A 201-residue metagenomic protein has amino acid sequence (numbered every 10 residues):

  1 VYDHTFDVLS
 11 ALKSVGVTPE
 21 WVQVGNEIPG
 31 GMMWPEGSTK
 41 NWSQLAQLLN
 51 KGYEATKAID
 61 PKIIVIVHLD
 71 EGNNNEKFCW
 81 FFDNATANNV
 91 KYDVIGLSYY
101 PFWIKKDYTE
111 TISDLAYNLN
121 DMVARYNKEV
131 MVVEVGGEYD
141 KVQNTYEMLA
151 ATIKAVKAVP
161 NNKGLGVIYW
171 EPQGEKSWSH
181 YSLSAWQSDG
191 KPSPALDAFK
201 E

Functional and structural regions predicted by a protein language model:
V1-Y92, W103-Y117, R125, K141-I153 (+1 more regions): Active-site cleft segment of glycoside hydrolase catalytic domains centered on the general acid/base Glu
V22, I95, V167, F199: Conserved, mostly hydrophobic/aromatic
V24, V67, L97, V132-V135 (+1 more regions): Conserved beta-strand positions
E27, Y99-K105, V135-G136, P172: Cell-envelope and extracellular/periplasmic
I63-I64, E129, G166: Proline-centered loop/turn at the N-terminus of a beta-strand
A158-V159: Alpha-helical protein-protein interaction modules
I168-G174: Short, solvent-exposed turn/loop segments enriched in Gly/Ser/Thr/Pro and often Arg
D189-E201: A recurrent domain-boundary module in secreted/ectodomain proteins
